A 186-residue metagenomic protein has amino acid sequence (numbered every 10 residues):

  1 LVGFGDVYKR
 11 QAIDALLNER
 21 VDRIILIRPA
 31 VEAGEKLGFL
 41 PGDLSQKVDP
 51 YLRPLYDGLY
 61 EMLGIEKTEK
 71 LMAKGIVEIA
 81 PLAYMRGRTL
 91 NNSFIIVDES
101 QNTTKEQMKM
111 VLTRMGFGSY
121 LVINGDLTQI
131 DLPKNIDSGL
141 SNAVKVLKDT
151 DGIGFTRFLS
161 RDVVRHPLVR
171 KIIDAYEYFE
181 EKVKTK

Functional and structural regions predicted by a protein language model:
L1-Y8: Short, small-residue-biased leader/transition segments that mark boundaries at the very start of proteins
K9-N18: Walker A/P-loop NTP-binding motif
E19-E32: Short beta-strand-centered segment that lines the nucleotide-binding/catalytic pocket of NTP-utilizing
D22, I76-V77, N91-F94, G118-I123: Loop/turn-to-beta-strand initiation segments
A30, G34-P41, T103, Q107-N142: Conserved P-loop NTPase nucleotide-binding/switch module
L37-R88: Inter-Walker segment of RecA-like/P-loop motor cores
G75-I96, Q101-M110: Conserved RecA-like ASCE ATPase "motif II neighborhood" in helicase/translocase motors
V144-T185: Conserved coupling/interface region of RecA-like P-loop/ASCE motor cores
